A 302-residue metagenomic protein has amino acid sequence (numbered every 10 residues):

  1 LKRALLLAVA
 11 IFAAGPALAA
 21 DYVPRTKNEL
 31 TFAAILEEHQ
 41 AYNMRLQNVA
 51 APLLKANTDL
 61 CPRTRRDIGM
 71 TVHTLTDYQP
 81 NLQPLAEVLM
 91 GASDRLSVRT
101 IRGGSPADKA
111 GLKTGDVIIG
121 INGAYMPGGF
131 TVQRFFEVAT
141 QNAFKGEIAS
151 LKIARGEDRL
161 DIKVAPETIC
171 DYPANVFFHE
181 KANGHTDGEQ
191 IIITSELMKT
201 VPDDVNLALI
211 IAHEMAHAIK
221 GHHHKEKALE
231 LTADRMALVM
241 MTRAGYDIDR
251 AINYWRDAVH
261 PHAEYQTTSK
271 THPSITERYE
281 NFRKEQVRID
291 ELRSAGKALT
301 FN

Functional and structural regions predicted by a protein language model:
A20-R63, E157, H223-T271: Short helix/loop segments within enzyme catalytic domains that coordinate or immediately flank catalytic cofactors
A33-L96, K163-A165, N175-E180: PDZ/PDZ-like peptide-tail recognition elements
R66-L75, A237-N302: Active-site-proximal gating segments in proteases and membrane effectors
Q83-R102, V117-G120, D171-D204, A218: Active-site scaffold of zinc-dependent metalloenzymes
A107-V132: Conserved PDZ fold ligand-binding element
R134-P173: PDZ-domain C-terminal substructure recognizer with occasional recognition of PDZ-binding tails
L197, V201-N206, E214-L229, A244-Y246: Catalytic Zn2+-binding segment of zinc metalloproteases
